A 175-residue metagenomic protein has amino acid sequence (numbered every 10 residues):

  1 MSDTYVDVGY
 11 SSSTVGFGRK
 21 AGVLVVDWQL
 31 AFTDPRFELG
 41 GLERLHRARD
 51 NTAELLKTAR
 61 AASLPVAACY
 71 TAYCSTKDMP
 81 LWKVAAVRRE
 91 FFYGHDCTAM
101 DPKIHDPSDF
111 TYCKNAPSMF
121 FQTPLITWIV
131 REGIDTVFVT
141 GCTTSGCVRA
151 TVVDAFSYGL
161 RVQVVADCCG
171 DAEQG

Functional and structural regions predicted by a protein language model:
M1-D106: Active-site acidic carboxylates
A61-L64, G133, G159: Glycine-centered short loops/turns at secondary-structure junctions
V66, T111, V162-V164: Hydrophobic beta-strand scaffold residues
G94-C142: Internal catalytic-core helix/loop-beta-alpha segment that presents or stabilizes conserved functional determinants
F138-G141, F156, R161-Q174: A short glycine-rich beta-strand->turn/loop micro-motif centered on a GG-aromatic cluster
V148-Y158: Short Gly/Thr/Asp-enriched flexible loops that form oxyanion-binding sites at enzyme active sites
